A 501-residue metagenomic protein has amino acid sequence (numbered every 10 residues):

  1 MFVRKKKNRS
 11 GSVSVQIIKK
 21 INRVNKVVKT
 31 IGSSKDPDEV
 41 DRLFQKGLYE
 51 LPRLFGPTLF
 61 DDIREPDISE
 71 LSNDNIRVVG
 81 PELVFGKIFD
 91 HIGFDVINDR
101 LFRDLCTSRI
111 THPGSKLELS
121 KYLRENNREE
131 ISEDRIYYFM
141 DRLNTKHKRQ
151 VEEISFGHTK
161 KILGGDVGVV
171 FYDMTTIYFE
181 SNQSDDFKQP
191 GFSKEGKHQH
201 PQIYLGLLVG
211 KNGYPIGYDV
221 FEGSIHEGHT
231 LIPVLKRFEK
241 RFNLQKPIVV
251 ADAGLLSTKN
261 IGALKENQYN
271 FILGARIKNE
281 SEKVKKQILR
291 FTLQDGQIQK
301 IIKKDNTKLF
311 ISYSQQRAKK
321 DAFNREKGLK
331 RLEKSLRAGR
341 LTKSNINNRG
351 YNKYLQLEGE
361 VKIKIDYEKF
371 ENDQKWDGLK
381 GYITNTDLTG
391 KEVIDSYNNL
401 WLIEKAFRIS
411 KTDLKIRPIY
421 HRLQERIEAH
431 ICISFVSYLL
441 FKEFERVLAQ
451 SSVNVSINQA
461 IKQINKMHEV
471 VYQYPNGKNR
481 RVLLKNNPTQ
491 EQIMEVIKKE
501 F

Functional and structural regions predicted by a protein language model:
M1-F102: Conserved glycine(s) in the ABC-transporter nucleotide-binding domain "signature"
F2-V3, S12-V13, V24-N25, K87-F501: Anion-binding and metal-coordination hotspots
